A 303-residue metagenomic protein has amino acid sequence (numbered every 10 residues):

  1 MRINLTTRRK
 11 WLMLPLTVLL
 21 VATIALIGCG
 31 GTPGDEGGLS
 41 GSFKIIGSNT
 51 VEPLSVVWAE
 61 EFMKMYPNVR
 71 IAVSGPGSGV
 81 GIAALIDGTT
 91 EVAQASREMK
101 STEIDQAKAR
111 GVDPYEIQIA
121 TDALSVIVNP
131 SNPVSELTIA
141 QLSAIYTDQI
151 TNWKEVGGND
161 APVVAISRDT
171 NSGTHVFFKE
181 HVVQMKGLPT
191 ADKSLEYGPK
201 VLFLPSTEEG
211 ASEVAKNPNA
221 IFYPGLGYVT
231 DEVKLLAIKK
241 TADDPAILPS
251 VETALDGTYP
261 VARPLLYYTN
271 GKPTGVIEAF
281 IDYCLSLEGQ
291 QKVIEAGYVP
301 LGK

Functional and structural regions predicted by a protein language model:
M1-L5, L301-G302: Extended alpha-helical regions
I3-L16: Bacterial N-terminal signal peptides that target proteins for export
I24-G28: C-terminal motif of bacterial Sec signal peptides marking the signal peptidase cleavage site
C29-K303: Exported/periplasmic ABC-transporter solute-binding proteins
